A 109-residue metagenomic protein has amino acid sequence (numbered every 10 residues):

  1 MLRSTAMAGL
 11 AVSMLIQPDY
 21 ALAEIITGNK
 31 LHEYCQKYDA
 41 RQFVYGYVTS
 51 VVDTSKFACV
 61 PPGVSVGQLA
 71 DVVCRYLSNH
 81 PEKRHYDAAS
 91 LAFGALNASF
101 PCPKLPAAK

Functional and structural regions predicted by a protein language model:
M1-A8: Bacterial N-terminal signal peptides that target proteins for export
L10-V12: Hydrophobic helical h-region of N-terminal Sec-dependent signal peptides in bacterial secretory/periplasmic proteins
I16-P18: N-terminal signal peptide c-region/cleavage motif recognized by signal peptidases
Y20-L22: Signal peptide processing junction and immediate N-terminal pro/mature segment of secreted/exported proteins
E24-Y76, S90, A95: Short N-proximal segments of mature Sec-exported proteins
K30, A108-K109: A charged, solvent-exposed segment within the mature domains of Sec-exported extracytoplasmic proteins
E82-A108: Short, compact, well-ordered microdomains
